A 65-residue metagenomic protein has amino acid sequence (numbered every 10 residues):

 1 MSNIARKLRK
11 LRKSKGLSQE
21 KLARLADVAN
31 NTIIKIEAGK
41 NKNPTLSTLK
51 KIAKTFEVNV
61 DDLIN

Functional and structural regions predicted by a protein language model:
M1-S14: A short, Lys/Arg-rich alpha-helix, primarily the initiator
R6, G16-L17, P44-S47: Residue-level signal for the short linker/turn that defines the boundary of a DNA-recognition helix
R9, E20, K50: Residues within the helices of the helix-turn-helix
R9, I34-K35, I64: Key DNA-contacting residues within the recognition helix of helix-turn-helix
R12, A23, A53: The alpha-helix within a helix-turn-helix
L17-K35: Short alpha-helical DNA-recognition segment
L25, N43, K54-T55: Residue cluster at the C-terminal edge of the helix-turn-helix DNA-binding motif
S47-D62: DNA major-groove recognition helix of helix-turn-helix/homeodomain DNA-binding modules
